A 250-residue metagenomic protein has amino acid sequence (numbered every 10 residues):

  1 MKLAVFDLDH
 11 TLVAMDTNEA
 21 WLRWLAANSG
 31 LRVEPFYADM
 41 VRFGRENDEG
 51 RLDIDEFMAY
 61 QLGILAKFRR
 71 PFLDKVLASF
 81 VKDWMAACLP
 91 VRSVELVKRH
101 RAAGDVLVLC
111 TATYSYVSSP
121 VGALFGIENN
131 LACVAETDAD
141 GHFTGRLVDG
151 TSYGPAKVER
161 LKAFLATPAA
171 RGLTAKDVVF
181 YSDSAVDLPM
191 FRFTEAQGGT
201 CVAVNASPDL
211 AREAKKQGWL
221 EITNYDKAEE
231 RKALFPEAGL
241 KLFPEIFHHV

Functional and structural regions predicted by a protein language model:
M1, K75, K82-V108, A112-V250: C-terminal cap/substrate-recognition subdomain and adjoining C-terminal extension of metal-dependent phosphatase-like
M1-L3, L8-V134: Alpha-helical substrate-recognition element adjacent to the catalytic core
